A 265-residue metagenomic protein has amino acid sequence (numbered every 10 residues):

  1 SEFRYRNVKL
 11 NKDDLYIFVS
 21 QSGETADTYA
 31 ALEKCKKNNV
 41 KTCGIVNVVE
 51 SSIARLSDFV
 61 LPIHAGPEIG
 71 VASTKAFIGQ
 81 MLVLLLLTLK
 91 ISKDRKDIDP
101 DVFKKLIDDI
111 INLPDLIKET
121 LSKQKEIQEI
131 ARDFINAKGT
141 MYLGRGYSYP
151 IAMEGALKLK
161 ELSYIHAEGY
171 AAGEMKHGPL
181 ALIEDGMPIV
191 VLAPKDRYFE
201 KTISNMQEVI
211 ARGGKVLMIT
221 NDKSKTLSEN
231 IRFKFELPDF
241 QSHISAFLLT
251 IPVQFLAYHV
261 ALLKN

Functional and structural regions predicted by a protein language model:
S1-N265: A SIS-like phosphosugar-recognition module
